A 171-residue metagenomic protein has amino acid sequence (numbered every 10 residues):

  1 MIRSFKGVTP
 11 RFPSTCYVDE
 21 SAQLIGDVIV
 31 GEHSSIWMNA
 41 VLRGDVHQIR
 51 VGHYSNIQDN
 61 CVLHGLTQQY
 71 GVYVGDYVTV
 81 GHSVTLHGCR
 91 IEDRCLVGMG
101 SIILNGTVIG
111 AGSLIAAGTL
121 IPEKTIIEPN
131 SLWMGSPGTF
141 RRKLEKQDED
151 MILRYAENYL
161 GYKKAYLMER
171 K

Functional and structural regions predicted by a protein language model:
M1-I36: N-terminal segments that cap or nucleate solenoid repeat domains
M1-P10, D45-H53, D59-V62, L66 (+3 more regions): Glycine-rich hexapeptide-repeat left-handed beta-helix
T79: Short proline/glycine- and basic residue-enriched helix-capping loop/turn segments at helix->loop/beta transitions
